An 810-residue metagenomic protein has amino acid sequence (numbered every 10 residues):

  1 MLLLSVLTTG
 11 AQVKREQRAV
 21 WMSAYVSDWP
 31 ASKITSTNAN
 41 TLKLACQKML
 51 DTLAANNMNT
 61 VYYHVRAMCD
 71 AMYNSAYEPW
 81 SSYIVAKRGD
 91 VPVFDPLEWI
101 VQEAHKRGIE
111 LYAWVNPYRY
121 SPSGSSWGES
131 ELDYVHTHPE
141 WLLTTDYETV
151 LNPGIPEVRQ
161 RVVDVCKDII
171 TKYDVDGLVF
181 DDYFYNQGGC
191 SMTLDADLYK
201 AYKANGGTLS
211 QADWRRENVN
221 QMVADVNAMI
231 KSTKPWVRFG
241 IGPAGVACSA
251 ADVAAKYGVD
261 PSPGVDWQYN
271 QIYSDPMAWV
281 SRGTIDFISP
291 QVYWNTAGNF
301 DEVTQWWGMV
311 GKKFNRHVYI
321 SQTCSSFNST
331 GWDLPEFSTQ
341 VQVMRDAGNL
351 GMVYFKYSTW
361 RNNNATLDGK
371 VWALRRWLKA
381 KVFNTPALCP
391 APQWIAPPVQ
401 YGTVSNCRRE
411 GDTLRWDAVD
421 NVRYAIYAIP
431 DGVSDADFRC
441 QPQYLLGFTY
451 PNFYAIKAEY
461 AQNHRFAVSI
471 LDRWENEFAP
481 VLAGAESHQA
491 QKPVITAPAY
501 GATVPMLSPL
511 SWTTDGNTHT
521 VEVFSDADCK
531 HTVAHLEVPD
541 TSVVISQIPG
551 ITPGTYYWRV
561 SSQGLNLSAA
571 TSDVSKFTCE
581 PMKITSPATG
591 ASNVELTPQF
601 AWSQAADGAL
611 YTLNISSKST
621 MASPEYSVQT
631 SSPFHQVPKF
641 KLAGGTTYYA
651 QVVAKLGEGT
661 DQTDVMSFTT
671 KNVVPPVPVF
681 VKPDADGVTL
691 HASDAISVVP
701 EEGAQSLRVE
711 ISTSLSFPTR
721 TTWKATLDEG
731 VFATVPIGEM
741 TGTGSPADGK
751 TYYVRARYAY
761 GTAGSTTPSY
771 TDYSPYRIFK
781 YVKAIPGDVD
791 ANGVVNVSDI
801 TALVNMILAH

Functional and structural regions predicted by a protein language model:
R15, S23-T41, Y118-D168, K172 (+1 more regions): Active-site-adjacent "subsite" loops/lids of carbohydrate-active enzymes
L44-D70: Catalytic domains of carbohydrate-active enzymes, especially glycoside hydrolases
D164-V165, T171-K172, G177, F184-D260 (+3 more regions): Active-site neighborhood of glycoside hydrolase catalytic domains
P276-M277, S281-A297, F314-W394: Substrate-binding cleft of secreted/luminal carbohydrate-active enzymes
K381-D420, E475-S511, S575-Q604, S667-I696 (+2 more regions): Pro/Thr/Ser/Gly-rich low-complexity, intrinsically disordered linker/stalk tracts
A425-A461, T520-I551, T612-A643, G657 (+1 more regions): Recognizes extended acidic, P/S/T-rich segments that occur within or adjacent to Ig-like beta-sandwich modules
I456-N476, G550-G564, L642-L656, P746-G761: Beta-strand-rich modules
V789-H810: Alpha-helical segments with a strong preference for the paired helices of cellulosomal dockerin domains
